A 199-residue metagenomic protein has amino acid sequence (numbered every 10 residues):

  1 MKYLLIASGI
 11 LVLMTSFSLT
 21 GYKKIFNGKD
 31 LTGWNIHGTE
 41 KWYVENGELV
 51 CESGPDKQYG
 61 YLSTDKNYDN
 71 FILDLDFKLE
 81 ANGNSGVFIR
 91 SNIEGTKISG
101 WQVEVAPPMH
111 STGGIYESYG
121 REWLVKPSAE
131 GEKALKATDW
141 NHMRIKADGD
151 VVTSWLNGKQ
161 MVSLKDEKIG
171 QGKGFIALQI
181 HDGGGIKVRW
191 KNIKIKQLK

Functional and structural regions predicted by a protein language model:
M1-G21: Bacterial Sec-dependent N-terminal signal peptides
F17-K199: Carbohydrate-interacting regions of secretory-pathway proteins
